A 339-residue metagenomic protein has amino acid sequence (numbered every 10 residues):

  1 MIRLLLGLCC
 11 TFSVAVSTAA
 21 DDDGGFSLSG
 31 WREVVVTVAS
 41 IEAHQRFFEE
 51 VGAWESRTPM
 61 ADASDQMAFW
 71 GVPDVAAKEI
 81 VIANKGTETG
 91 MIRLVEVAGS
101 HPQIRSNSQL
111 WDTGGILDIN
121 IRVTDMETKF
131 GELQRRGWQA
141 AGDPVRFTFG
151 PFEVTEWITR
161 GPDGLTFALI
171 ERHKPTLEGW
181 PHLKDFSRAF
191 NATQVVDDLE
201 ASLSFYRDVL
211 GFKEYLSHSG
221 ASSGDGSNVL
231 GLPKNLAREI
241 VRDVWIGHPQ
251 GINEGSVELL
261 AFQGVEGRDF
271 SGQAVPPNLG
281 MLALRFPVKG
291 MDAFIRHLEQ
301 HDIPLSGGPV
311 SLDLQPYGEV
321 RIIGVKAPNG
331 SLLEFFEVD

Functional and structural regions predicted by a protein language model:
R3-S13: Bacterial N-terminal signal peptides
A19-Q45, G114-I121, I170-L203, V209 (+4 more regions): N-terminal beta-strand motif that seeds the catalytic metal site of vicinal oxygen chelate
S29-S40, K78-G99, I104-L133, T155-R160 (+5 more regions): Vicinal oxygen chelate
V36-T89, R135, R146-F152, V195-E254 (+3 more regions): Core segments of cupin and vicinal oxygen chelate
E55-R57, S64, G90-M91, S100-Q103 (+7 more regions): Short loop/beta submotifs within extracellular cysteine-rich repeat domains
M60-K78, G99-L117, Q134-T155, K174-R188 (+4 more regions): A cross-kingdom feature marking solvent-exposed beta-strand/loop segments within repeated, beta-rich binding/scaffold
M126-F130, A140-D143, T166: Short secondary-structure capping/junction motifs at helix and strand boundaries
T159, L169-R172, P309, V325 (+1 more regions): GNAT/GCN5-related N-acetyltransferase fold signature
